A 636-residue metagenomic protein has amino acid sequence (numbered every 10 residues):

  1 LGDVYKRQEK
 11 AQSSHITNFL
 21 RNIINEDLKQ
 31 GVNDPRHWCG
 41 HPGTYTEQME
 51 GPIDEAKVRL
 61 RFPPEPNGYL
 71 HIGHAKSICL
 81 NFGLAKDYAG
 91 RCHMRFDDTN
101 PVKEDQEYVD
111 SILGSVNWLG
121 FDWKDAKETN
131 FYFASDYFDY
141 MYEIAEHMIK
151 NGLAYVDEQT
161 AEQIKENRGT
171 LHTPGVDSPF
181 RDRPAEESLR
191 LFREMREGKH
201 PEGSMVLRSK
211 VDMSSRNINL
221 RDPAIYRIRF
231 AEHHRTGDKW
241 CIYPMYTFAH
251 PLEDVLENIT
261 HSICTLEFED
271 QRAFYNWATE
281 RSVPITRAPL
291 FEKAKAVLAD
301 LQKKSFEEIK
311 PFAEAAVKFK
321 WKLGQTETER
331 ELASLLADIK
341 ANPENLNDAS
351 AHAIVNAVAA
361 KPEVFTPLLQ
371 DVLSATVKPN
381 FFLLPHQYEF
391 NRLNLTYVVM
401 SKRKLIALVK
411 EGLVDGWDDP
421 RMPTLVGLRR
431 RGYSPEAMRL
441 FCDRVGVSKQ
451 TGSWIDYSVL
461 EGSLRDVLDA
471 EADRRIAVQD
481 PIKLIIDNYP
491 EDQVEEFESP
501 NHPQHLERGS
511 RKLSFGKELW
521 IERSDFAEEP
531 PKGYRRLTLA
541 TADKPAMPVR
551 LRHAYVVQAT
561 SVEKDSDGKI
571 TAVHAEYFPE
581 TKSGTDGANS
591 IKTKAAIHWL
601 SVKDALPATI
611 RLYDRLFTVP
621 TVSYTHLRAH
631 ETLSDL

Functional and structural regions predicted by a protein language model:
G2-Q8, T625-T632: Conserved small/polar residues in nucleotide/adenosyl-binding loops
H15-I24, V32-L113, E232-L266: N-terminal catalytic cores of NTP/NDP-binding nucleotidyl/phosphoryl-transfer enzymes
P66, R95-K103, E128-D139, E162 (+5 more regions): Conserved short loop/turn motifs at secondary-structure junctions
N100, Q106, F133, H147-A294 (+7 more regions): Active-site cores that bind ATP or allylic diphosphates and position pyrophosphate for catalysis
S111-F133: A glycine-rich helix N-cap at a beta->alpha junction
P343-D348: Charged, low-complexity interaction regions
G416-P503: Extended, domain-scale alpha-helical bundle/helix-rich regions
Y555-L627: C-terminal, non-catalytic macromolecule-binding modules
